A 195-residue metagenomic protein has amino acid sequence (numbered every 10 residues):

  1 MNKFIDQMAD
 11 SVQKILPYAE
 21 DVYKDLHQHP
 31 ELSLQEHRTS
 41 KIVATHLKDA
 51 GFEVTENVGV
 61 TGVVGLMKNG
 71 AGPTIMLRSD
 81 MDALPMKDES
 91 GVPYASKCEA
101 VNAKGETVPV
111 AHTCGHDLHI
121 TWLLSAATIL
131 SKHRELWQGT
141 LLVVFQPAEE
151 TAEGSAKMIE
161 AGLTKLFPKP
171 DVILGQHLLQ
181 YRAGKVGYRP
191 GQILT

Functional and structural regions predicted by a protein language model:
N2-H112, D117, T121-Q138: Acidic/His- and Gly-rich active-site-bordering loop/insert found across diverse amide/peptide-bond hydrolases
L84, A95-A111, L118, L130 (+1 more regions): Histidine/acidic-residue-rich, glycine-tolerant segments that coordinate divalent metal ions
